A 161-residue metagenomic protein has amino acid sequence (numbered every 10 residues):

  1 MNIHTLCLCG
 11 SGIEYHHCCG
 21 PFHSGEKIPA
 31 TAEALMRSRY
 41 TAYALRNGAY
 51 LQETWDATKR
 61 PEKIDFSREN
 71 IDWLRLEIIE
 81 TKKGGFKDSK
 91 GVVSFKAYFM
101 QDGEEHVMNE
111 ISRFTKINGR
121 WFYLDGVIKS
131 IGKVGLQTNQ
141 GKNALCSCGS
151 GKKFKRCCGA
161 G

Functional and structural regions predicted by a protein language model:
M1-G161: Acidic/negatively charged segments and metal-coordination signatures
